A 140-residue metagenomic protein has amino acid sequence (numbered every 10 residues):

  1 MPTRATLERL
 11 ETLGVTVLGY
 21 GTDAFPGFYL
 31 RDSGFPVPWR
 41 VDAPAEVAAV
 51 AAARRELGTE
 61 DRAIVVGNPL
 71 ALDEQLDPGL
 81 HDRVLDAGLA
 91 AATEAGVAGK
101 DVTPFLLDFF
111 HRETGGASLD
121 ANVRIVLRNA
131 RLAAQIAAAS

Functional and structural regions predicted by a protein language model:
M1-T22, V37-V41: Phosphate/pyrophosphate-binding betaalpha-module
A5-T12, F28-Y29, S33-P36, L80-A87: Short, solvent-exposed amphipathic alpha-helical segments in soluble enzyme and RNA/protein-processing domains
E8-T12, R55-E60, S118: Solvent-exposed alpha-helices and their adjacent loops that cap or buttress functional pockets in soluble metabolic
T12-V15, A24-F25, T59-A63: Short coil/turn connectors at secondary-structure junctions
V15, Y20-F25, P69-A71, R131: Short, ordered loop/turn segments at secondary-structure junctions
Y29-L57: Anionic-ligand binding region
E60-R128: A C-terminal functional module that forms or caps the active site or interfaces directly with catalytic machinery
A134-Q135: Catalytic, metal-anchored helix/loop core of enzyme active sites in primary metabolism
